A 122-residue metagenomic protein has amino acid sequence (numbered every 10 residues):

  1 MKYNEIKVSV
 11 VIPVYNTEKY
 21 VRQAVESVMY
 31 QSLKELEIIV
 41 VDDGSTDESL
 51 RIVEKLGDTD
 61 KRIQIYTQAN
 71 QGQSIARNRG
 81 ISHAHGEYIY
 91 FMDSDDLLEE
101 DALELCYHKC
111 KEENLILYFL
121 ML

Functional and structural regions predicted by a protein language model:
M1-L122: Nucleotide-sugar donor-binding/catalytic module of glycosyltransferases that assemble extracellular/cell-envelope
